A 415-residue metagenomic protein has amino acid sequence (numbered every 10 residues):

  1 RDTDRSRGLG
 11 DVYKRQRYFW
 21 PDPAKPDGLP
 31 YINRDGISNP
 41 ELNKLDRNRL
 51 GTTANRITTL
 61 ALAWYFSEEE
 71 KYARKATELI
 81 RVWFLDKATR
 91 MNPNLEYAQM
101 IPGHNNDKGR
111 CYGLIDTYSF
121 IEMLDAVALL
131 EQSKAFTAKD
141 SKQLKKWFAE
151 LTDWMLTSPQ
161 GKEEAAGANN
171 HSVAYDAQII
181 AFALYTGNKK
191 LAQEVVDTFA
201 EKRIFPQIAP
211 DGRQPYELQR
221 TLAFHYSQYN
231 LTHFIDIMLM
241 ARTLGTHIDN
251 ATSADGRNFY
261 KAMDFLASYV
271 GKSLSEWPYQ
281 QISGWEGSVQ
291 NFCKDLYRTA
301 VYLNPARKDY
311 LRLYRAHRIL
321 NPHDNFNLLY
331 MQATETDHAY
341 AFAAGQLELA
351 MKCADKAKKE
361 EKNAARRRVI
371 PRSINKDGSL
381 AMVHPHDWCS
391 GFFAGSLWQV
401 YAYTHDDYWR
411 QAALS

Functional and structural regions predicted by a protein language model:
D2-L9, Y13: Single conserved hydrophobic/aromatic residue that forms the stacking wall/gate of nucleotide- or nucleobase-binding
Y18-R49, N106, A241, V289-N321 (+3 more regions): Aromatic (Trp/Tyr) and acidic
A24-P26, A76-N94, Q143-K162, K190-R213 (+3 more regions): Long, well-ordered core segments of solenoidal/helical folds
I32-L42, E96-L114, V173-I180, G212-N230 (+3 more regions): Carbohydrate-binding/catalytic loop surfaces
R47-G245: Aromatic-lined, polymer-binding surfaces characteristic of secreted/periplasmic polysaccharide-degrading enzymes
A128, Q132, L184, L347 (+2 more regions): Specific register positions within alpha-helical solenoid repeats of the TPR/Sel1-like families, i.e., one
M240, L244, K261-S268, K272-C353: Terminal, non-catalytic domain-edge segments
L244-T252, Y403-T404: Acidic, serine/threonine/proline-rich low-complexity intrinsically disordered regions
